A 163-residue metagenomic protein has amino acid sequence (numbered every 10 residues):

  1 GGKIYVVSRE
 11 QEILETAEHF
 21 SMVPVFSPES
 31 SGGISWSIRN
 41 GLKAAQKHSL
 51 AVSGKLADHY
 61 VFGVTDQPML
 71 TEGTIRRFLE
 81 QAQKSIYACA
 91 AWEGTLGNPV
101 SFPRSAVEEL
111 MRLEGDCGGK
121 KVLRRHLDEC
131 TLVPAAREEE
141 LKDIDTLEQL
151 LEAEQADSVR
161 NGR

Functional and structural regions predicted by a protein language model:
G1-P24: Acidic donor-binding segment of Leloir-type glycosyltransferases
G2-I4, H59, E129: Residues at the starts of beta-strands that form the adenosine-phosphate
V23-S31, V133-P134: Short beta->alpha connector loops at strand-helix junctions that form conserved, small/polar/Pro-enriched
S30-I34, E138-L141: A short acidic, often aromatic-flanked loop/helix-cap motif at beta-alpha or helix-coil junctions that lines enzyme
S31-E108: Conserved beta-loop-beta/alpha segment of the NTase-like Rossmann-fold superfamily that binds/positions NTPs
E108, R112-R163: Conserved alpha/beta core of the MobA/IspD/sugar-nucleotide pyrophosphorylase nucleotidyltransferase superfamily
